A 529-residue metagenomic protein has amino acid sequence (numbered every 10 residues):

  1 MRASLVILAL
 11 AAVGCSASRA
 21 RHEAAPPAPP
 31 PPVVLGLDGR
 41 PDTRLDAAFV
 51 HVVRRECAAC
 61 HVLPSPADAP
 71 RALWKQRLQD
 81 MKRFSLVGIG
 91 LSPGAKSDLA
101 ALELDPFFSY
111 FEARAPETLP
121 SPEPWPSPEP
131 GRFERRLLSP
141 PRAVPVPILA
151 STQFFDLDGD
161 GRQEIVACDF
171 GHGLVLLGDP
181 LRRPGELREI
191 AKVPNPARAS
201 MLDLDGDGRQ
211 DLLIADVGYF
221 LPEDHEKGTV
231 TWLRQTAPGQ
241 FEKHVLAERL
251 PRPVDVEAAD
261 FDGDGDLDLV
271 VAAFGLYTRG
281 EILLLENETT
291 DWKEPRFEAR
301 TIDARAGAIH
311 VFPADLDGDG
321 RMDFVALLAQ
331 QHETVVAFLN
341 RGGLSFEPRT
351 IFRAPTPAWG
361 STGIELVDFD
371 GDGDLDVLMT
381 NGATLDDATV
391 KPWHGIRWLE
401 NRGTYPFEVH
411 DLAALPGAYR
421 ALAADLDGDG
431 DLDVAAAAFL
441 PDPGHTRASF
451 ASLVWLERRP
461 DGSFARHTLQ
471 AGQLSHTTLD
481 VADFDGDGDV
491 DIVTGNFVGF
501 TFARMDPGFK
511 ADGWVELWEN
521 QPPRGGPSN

Functional and structural regions predicted by a protein language model:
S4-G14: Bacterial N-terminal signal peptides
S16-R19: Bacterial signal peptide processing site
R21-H22, P27-N529: Beta-propeller-forming repeat regions
